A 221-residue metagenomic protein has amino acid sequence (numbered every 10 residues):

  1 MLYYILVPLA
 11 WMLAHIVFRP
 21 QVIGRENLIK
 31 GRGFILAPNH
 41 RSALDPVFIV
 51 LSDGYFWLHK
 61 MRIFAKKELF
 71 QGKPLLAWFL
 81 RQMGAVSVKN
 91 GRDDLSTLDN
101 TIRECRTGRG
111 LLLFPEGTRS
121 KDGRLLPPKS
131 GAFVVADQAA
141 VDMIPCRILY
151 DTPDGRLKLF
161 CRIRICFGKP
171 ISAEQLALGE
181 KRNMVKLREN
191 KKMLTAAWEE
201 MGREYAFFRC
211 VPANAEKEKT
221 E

Functional and structural regions predicted by a protein language model:
M1-G24, G72-M83: A transmembrane-helix-recognition feature enriched in membrane-embedded lipid enzymes and envelope glyco-/phospholipid
W11-V17, S87-G91, D122-G123: Short, flexible loop segments at the rims of nucleotide/cofactor-binding pockets, characterized by
L13-H15, F56, L80, E104 (+1 more regions): A generic structural signal for well-ordered alpha-helical segments
P20-R25, I49-V50, L98-N100: A generic local structural motif
E26, D93, L149: Residue-level "edge-of-site" marker
E26-I29, K158: A short beta-turn/loop motif at secondary-structure boundaries
I29-G91: Catalytic core of membrane glycerolipid acyltransferases/transacylases, capturing the structured, soluble-facing
S96-E221: Non-catalytic C-terminal accessory region of glycerolipid acyltransferases and related lyso-lipid remodeling enzymes
